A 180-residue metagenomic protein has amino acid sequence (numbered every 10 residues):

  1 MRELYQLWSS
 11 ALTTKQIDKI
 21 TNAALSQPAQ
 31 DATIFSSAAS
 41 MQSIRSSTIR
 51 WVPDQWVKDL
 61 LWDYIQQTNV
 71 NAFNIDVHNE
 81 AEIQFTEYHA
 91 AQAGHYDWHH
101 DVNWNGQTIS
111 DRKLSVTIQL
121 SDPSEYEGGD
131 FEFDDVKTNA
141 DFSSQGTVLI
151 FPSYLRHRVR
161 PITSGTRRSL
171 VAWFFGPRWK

Functional and structural regions predicted by a protein language model:
M1-V148, Y154-K180: Fe(II)/2-oxoglutarate oxygenase catalytic core
